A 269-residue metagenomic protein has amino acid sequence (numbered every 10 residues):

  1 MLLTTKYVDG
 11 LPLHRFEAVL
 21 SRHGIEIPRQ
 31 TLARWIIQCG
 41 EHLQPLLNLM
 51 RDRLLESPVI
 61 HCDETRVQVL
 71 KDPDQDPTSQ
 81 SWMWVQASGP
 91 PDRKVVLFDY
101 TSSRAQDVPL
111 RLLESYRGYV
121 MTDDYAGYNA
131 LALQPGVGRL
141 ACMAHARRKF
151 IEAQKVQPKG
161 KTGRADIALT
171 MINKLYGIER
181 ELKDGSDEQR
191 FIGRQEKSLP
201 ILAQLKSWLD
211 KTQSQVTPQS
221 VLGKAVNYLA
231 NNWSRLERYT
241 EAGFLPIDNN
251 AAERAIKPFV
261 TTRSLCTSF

Functional and structural regions predicted by a protein language model:
M1-F269: Catalytic center-proximal scaffold of phosphoryl-transfer enzymes
